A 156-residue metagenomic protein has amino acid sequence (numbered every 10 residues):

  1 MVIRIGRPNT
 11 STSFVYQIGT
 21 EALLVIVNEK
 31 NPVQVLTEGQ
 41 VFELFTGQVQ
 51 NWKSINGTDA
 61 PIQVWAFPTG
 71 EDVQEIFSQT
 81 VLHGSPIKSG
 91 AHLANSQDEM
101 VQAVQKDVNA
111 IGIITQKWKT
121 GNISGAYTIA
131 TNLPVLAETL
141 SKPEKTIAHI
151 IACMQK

Functional and structural regions predicted by a protein language model:
M1-K156: Exported/periplasmic ABC-transporter solute-binding proteins
